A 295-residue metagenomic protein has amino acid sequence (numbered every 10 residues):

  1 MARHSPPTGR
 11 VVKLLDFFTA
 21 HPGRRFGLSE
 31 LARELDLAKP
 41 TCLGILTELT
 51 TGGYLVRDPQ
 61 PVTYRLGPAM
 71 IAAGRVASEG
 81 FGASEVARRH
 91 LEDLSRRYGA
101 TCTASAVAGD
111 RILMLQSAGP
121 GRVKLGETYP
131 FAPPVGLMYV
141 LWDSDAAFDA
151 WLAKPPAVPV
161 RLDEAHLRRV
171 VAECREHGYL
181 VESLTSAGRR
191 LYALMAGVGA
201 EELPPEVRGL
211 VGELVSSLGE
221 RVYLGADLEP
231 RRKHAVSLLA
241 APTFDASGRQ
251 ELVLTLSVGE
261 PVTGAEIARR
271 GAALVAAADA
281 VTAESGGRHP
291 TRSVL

Functional and structural regions predicted by a protein language model:
M1-S84, D279-G287: N-terminal helix-turn-helix
R3-P6, T128, V236-P242: Gly/Ser-rich catalytic serine loop of serine hydrolases
V12, R88, R168, A272-V275: Generic alpha-helical structural signal
R65-L180: Amphipathic alpha-helical effector-binding/dimerization core of metabolite-sensing transcriptional regulators
P156-E164, A277-L295: Cysteine/selenocysteine-centered motifs that mediate thiol-based redox chemistry or coordinate metal-sulfur cofactors
V170-A280: Extended hydrophobic
